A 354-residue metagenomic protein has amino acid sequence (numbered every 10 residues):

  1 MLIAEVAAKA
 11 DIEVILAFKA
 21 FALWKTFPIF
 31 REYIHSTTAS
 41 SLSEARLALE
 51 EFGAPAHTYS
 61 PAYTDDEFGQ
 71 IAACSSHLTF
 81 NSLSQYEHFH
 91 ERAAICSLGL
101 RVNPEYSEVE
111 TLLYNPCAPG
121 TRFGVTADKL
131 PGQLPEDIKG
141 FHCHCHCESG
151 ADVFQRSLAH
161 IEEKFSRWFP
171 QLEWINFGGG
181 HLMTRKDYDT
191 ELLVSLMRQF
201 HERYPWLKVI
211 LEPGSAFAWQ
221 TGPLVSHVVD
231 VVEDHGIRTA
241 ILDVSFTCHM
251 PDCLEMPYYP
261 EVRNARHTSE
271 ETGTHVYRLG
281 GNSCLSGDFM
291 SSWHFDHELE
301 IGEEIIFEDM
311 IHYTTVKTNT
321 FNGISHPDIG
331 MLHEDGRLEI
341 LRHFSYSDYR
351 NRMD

Functional and structural regions predicted by a protein language model:
M1-K9, L47: A short, N-terminal amphipathic alpha-helix
I12-W174, Y188, Q199: Active-site-proximal beta-alpha core segment in soluble small-molecule metabolic enzymes
G99-R101, H142, N176, I210 (+2 more regions): Conserved beta-strand segments that form the floor/walls of ligand-binding pockets within enzyme and binding domains
Y106-E108, C147, M183, F217 (+1 more regions): Feature marks short, surface-exposed loop/turn motifs that line or immediately flank catalytic pockets and channel
H144-H146, I175-T184, P213-A216: Glycine-rich beta-strand-to-loop/alpha-helix junction loops that act as flexible
G150-R156, T184-L193, Q220-D230, S292-F295: Short glycine/threonine-rich loop-to-helix capping motif typified by GTGT followed within a few residues by an Asp-Pro
E163, F169-L172, L192-Y204, D234 (+1 more regions): Acidic/histidine-enriched ion/cofactor-binding microenvironments in catalytic or ligand-binding pockets
L211-D354: Charged (often Lys/Glu-rich) extended helix/loop segments that serve as interaction or gating elements
